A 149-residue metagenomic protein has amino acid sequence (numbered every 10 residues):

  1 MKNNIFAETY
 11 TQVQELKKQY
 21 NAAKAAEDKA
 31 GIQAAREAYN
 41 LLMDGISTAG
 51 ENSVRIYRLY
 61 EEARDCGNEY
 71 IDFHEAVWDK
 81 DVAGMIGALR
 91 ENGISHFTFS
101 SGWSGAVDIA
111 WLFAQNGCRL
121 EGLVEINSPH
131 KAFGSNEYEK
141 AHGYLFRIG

Functional and structural regions predicted by a protein language model:
M1-G105: An N-terminal amphipathic alpha-helical segment
K17, Y60, R90, F113 (+2 more regions): Compositionally biased amphipathic helical and low-complexity segments enriched in hydrophobic
I86-A88, I109, S135: Generic structural signal for short, flexible, solvent-exposed coil/loop and linker residues
W103, F113, A141-H142: Long, low-complexity, intrinsically disordered terminal regions
A106-R119: Short, aromatic/basic amphipathic alpha-helical patches
L120-G149: C-terminal edge-of-domain segments
